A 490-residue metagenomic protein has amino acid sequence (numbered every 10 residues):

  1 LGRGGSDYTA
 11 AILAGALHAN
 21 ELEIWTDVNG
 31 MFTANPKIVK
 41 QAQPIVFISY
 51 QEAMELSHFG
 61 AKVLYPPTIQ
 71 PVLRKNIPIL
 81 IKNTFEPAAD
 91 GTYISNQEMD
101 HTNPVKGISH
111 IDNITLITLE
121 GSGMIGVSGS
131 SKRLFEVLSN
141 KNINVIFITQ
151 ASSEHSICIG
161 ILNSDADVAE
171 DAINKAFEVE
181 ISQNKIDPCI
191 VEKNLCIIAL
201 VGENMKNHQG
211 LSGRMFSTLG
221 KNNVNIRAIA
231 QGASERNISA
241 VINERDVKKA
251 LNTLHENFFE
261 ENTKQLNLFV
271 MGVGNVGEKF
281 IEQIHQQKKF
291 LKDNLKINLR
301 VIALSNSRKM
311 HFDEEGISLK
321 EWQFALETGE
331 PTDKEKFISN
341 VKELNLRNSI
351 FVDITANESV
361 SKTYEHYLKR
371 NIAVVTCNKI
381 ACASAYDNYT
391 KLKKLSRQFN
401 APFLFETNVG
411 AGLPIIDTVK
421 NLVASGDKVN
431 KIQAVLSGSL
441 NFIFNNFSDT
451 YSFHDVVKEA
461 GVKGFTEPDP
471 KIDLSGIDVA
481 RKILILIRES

Functional and structural regions predicted by a protein language model:
L1-P71, K75-L80, E86-H110: Active-site phosphate/oxyanion-binding loops
E21-T26, Y65-P66, L80-N83, F147 (+5 more regions): General beta-strand structural signal in soluble alpha/beta enzymes
T33-Q43, I48-H58, T115-E120, S153-C158 (+3 more regions): Short beta-alpha connecting loops at secondary-structure transitions that line or flank enzyme active sites
A88-E282, Q287: A conserved regulatory-domain signal marking ACT and ACT-like small-molecule sensing domains and adjacent regulatory
N267-V273, G277-K369: N-terminal glycine-/serine-/threonine-rich beta1-alpha1-beta2 phosphate-ribose binding loop of Rossmann-like
N357-R370, K379-E406, A411-L422: Rossmann-fold NAD(P)-binding glycine/threonine-rich loop
T418-R481, L486: Conserved anion/nucleotide-ligand pocket segment
